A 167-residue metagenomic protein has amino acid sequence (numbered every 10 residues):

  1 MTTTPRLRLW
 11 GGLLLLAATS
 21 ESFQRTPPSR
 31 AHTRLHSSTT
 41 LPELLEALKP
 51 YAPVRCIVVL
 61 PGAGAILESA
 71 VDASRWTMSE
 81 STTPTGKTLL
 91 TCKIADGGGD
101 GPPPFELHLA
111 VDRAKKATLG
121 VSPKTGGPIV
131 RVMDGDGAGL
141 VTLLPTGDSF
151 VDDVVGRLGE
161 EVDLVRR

Functional and structural regions predicted by a protein language model:
M1-A31: N-terminal chloroplast transit peptides
P5, P27-P28, P53, P128 (+1 more regions): Proline-rich intrinsically disordered, low-complexity coils
S20, H32, C56-V58, G159-V162: Low-complexity, intrinsically disordered short peptide segments enriched in small/polar/basic residues
R34-H36: A short, exposed loop/beta-hairpin motif centered on an aromatic-Gly-Thr core
S38-S122, L144-T146, D163-R167: N-terminal recruitment modules of adaptor/scaffold proteins
K116-R167: Acidic, Ser/Thr- and proline-rich intrinsically disordered linker/docking segments of eukaryotic scaffolds
